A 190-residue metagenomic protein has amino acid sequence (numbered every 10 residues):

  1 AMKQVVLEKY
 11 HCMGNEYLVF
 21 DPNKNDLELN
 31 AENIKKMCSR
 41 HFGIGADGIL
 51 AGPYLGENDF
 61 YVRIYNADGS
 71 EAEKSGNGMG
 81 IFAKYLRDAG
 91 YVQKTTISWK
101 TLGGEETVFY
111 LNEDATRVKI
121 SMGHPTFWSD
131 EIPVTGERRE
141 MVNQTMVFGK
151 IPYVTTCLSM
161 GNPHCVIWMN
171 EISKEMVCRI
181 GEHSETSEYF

Functional and structural regions predicted by a protein language model:
M2-D114, C165-F190: A glycine-rich beta-to-alpha transition motif near the start of alpha/beta enzyme domains, typified by
K3, Y91, K100-M169, S173-M176: ATP-dependent small-molecule kinase catalytic core of the GHMP/sugar-kinase superfamily and closely related
